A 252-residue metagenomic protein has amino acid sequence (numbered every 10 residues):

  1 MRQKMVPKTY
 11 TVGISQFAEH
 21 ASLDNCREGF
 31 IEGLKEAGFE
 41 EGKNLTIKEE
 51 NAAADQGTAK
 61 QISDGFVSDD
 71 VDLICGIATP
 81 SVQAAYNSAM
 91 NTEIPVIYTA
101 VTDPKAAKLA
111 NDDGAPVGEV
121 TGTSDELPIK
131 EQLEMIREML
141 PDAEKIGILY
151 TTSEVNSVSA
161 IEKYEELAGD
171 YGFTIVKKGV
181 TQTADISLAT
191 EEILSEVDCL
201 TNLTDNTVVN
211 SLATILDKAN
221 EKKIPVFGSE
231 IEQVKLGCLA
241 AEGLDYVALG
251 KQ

Functional and structural regions predicted by a protein language model:
R2-V12, F39-N44, D112-P116, R137-E144: Immediate post-signal peptide segment of exported/extracytoplasmic ligand-binding proteins
T9-I31, A37, K48-G57, S153-V155 (+2 more regions): Extracytoplasmic "Venus flytrap"
S22-G38, E131-Q132, N156-F173, T214 (+2 more regions): Short, solvent-exposed amphipathic alpha-helices that sit in or adjacent to ligand/effector-binding or catalytic
F30, T121-A168: An alpha-beta-alpha
T46-S68, K178-L194: Structural motif
N51-N111, D205-N220, I224-G228: Beta-alpha junction/loop-to-helix N-cap segments that form part of ligand/metal-binding clefts
A106-R137, K235-K251: Short beta-strand elements at the ligand-binding edges of bilobed clamshell
V155-I224: Pocket-lining segment of extracytoplasmic ligand-binding domains
